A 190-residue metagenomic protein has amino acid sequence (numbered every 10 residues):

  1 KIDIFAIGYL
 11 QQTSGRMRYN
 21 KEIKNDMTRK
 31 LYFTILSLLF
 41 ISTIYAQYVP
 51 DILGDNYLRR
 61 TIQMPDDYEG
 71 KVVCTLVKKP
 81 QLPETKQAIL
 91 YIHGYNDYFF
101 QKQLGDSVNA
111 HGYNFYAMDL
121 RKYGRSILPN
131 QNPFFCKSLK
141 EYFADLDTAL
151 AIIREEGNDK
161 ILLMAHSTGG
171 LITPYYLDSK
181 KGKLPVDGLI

Functional and structural regions predicted by a protein language model:
K1-Y48: Bacterial Sec-dependent N-terminal signal peptides
Q47-L82: N-terminal cap/lid segment of alpha/beta-hydrolase-fold proteins
L82-D119: Short, surface-exposed "cap/lid" segments of acyl-processing enzymes
Y95-N96, G124-K160: Catalytic nucleophile-loop/oxyanion-hole region of alpha/beta-hydrolase and closely related hydrolase-like folds
D106-N114, E155, D178-K183: Short, surface-exposed basic-aromatic patches at helix termini and helix-loop junctions that form
G157-I190: Primarily recognizes the serine-hydrolase "nucleophile elbow" in alpha/beta-hydrolase and SGNH/GDSL folds
